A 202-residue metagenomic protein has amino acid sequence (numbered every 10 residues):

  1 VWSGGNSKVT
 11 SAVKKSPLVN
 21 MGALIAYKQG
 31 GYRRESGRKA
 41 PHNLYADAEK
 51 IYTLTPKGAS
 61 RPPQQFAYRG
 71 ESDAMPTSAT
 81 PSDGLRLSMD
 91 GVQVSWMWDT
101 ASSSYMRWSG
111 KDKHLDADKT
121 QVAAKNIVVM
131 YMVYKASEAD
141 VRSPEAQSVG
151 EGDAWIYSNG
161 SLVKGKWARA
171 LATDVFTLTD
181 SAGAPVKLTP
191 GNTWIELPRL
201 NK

Functional and structural regions predicted by a protein language model:
V1-K202: A surface/extracellular/periplasmic glyco- and lipid-processing/surface-interacting theme
